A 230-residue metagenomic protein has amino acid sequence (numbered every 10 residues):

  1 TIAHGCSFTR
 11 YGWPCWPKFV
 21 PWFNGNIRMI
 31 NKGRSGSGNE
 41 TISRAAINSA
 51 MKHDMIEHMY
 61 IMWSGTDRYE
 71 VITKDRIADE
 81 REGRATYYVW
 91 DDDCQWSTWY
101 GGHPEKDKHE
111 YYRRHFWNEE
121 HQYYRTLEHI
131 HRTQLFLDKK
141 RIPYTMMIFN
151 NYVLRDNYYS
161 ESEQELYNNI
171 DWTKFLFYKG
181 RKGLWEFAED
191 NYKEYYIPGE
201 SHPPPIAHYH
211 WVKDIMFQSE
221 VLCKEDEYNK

Functional and structural regions predicted by a protein language model:
T1-K52, P203, A207-H210: Serine-esterase "nucleophile elbow" of acetyl-processing enzymes
I47-K230: Alpha-helical cap/lid subdomain in secreted, periplasmic, or secretory-pathway luminal O-acyl-processing enzymes
